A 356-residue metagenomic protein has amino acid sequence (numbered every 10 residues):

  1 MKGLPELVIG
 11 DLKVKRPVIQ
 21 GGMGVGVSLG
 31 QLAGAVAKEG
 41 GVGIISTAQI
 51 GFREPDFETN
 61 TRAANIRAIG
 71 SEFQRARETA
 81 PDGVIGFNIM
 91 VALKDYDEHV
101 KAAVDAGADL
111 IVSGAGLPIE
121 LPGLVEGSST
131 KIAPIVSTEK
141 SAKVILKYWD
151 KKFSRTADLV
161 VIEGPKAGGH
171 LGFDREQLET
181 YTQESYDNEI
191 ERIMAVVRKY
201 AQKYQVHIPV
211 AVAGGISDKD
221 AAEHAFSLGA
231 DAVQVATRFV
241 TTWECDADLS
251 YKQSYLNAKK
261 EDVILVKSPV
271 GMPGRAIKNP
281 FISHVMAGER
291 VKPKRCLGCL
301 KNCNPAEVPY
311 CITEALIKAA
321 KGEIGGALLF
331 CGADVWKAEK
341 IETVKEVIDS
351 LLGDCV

Functional and structural regions predicted by a protein language model:
M1-K203: Active-site entrance/lid segments in N-terminal catalytic domains of soluble metabolic enzymes
V8-L12, G24, V160, A213 (+3 more regions): Generic detector of short alpha-helix boundary/capping microenvironments and adjacent low-complexity segments
I19, A167-A211, S217-V356: Conserved active-site-proximal phosphate/metal-binding subdomains
V27, I216-S217: Residue-level detector of alpha-helix initiation sites
